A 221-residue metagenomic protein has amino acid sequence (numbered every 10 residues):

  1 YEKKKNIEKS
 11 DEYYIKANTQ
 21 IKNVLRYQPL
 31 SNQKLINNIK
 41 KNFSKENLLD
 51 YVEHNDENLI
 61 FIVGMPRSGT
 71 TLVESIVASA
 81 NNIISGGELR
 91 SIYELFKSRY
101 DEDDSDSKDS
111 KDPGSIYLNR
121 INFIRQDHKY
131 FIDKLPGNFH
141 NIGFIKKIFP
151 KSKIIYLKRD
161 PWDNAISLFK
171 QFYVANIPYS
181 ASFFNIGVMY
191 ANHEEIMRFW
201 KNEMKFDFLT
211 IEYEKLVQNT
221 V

Functional and structural regions predicted by a protein language model:
Y1-R125: Alpha-helical solenoid repeat scaffolds of the TPR/TPR-like class and their adjacent stem/linker regions that mediate
I83-G86, R90-D103, R125-V221: PAPS-dependent sulfotransferase catalytic domain
